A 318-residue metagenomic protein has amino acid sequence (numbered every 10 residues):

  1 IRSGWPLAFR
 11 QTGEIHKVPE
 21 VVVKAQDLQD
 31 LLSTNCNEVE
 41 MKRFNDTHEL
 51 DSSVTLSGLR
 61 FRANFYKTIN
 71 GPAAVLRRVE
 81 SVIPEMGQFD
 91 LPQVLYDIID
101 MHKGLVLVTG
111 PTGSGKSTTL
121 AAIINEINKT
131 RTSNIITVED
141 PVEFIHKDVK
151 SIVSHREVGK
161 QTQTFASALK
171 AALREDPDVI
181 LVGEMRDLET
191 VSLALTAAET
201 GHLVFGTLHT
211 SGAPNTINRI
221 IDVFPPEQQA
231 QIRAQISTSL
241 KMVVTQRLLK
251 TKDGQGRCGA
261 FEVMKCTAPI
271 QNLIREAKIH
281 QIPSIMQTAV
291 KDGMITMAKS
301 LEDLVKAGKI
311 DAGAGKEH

Functional and structural regions predicted by a protein language model:
I1-H318: Short, flexible helix-loop junctions that flank or precede catalytic/ligand sites
